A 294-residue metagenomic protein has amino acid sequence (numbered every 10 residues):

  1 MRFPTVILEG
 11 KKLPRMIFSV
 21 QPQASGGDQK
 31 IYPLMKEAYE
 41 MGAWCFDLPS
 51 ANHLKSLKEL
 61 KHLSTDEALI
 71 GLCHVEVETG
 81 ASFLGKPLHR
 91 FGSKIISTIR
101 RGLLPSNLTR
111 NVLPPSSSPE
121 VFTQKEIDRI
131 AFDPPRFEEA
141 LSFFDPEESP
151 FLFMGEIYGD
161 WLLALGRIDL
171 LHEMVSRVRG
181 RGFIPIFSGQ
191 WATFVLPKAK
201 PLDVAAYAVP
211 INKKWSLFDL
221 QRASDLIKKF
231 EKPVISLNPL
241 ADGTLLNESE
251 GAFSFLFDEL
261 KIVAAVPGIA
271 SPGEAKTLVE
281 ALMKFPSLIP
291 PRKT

Functional and structural regions predicted by a protein language model:
M1-L69, F255, E259: N-terminal binding-site loop/beta-alpha segment at the start of enzyme catalytic domains that lines or forms
R2, K30, M41, V121-D128 (+3 more regions): Generic preference for well-ordered secondary structure
R2-P4, Y32, T123, E138 (+2 more regions): Residue-level detector of functional hotspots within protein domains
I17-P22, G27, A51-S56, V77-A81 (+3 more regions): Beta/alpha (TIM)-barrel catalytic core signal, keyed to glycine-rich beta->alpha loops juxtaposed to Asp/Glu that bind
T65-L165: Active-site beta->alpha loop and helix N-cap motifs at the rims of alpha/beta catalytic domains
